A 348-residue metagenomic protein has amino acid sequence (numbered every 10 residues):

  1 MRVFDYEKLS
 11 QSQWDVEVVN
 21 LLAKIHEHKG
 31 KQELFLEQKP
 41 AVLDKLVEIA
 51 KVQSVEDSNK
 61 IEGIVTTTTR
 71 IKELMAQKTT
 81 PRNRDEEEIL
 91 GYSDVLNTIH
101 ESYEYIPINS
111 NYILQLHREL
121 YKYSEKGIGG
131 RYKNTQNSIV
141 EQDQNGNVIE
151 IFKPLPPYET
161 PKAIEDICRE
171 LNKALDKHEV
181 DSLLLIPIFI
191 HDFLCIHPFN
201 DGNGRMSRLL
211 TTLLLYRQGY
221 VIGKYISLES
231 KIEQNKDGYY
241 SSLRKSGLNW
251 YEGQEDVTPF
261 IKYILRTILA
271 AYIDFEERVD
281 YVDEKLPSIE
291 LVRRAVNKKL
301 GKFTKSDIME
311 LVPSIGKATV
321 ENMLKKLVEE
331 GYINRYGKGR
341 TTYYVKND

Functional and structural regions predicted by a protein language model:
M1-D348: FIC/Doc superfamily catalytic core
